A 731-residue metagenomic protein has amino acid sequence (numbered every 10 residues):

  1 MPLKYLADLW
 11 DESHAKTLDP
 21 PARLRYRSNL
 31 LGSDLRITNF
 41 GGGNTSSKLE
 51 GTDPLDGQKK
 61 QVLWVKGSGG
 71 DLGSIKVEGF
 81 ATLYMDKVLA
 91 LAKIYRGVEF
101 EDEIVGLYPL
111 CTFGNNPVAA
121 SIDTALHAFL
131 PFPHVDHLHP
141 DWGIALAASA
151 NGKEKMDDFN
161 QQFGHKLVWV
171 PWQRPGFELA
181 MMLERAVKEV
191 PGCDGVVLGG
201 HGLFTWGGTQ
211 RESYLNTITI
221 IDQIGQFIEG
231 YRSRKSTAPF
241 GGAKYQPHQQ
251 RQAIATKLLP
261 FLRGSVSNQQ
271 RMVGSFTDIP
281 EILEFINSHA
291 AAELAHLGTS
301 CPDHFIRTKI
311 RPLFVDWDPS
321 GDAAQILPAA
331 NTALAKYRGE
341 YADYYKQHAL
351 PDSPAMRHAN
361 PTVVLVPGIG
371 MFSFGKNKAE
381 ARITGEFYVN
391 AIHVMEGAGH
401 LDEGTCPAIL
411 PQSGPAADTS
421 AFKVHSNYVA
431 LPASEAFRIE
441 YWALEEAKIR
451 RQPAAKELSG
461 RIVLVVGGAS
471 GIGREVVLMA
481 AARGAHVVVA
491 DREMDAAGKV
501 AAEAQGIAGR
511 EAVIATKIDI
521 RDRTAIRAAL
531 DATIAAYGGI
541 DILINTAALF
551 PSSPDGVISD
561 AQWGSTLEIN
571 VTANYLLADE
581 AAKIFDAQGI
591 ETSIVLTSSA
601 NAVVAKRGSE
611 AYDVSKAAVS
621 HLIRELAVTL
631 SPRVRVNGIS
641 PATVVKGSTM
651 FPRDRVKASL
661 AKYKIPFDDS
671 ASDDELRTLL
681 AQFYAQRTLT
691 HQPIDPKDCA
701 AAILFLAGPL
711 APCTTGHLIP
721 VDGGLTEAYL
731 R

Functional and structural regions predicted by a protein language model:
M1-V463, E475: Glycine-rich flexible loops
P554-D555, S559-L567, Y684: Substrate-binding pocket helix/loop in short-chain dehydrogenase/reductase
G556, V604-E610, H691, P709: Active-site loop immediately N-terminal to the catalytic Tyr-X3-Lys motif of short-chain dehydrogenase/reductase
A578, S615: Active-site helix of classical SDR
S599: Residue(s) in the substrate-gating loop at a strand-loop-helix junction that position the organic substrate next
S631-R635, T714-G716: Short, small/polar-rich loop/turn modules that mediate ligand/substrate recognition or access, typified
I703-L704, T715-R731: Short C-terminal tail/terminal secondary-structure segment of NAD(P)H-dependent dehydrogenase/reductase domains
